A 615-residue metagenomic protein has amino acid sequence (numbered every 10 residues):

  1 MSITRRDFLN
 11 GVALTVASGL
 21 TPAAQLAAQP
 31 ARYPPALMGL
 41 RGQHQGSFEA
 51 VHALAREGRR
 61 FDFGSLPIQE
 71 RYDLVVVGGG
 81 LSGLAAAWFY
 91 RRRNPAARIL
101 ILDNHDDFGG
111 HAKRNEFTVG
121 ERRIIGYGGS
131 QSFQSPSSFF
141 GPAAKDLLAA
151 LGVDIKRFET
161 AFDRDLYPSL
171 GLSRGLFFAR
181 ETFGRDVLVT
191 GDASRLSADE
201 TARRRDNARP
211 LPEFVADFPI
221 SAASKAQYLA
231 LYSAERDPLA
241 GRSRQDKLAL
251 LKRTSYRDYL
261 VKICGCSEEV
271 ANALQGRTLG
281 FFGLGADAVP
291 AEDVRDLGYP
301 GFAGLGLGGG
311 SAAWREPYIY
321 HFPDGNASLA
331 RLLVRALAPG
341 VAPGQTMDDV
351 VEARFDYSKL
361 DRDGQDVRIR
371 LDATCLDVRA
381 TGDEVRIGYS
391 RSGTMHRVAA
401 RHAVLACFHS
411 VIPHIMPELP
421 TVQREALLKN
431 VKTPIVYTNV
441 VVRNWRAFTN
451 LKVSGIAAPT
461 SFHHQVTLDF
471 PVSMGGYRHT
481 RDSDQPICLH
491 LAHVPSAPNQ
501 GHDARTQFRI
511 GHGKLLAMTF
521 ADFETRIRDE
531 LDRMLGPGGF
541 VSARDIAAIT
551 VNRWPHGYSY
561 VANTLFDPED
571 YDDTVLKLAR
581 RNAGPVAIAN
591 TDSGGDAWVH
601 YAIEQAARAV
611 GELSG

Functional and structural regions predicted by a protein language model:
S2-L74, R92-A96: Extreme N-terminal leader/targeting segments of oxidoreductases
Q29-F63, E116, K145, S173 (+5 more regions): Conserved flavin/dinucleotide-binding core of flavoenzymes
A53-A55, R60-P238, R244-K247: N-terminal glycine-rich phosphate/pyrophosphate-binding loop and immediately adjacent elements
V75-A85, N104-H105, L371, C375 (+5 more regions): Conserved beta-strand->loop/alpha-helix structural units within folded catalytic cores of enzymes with alpha/beta
A86-W88, G110-F117, K145, A273 (+4 more regions): Short, solvent-exposed loop/turn and secondary-structure capping segments
Y127-S138, R242-A249, R315-D324, Q423-K429 (+2 more regions): Active-site rim elements
P219-A373: Active-site/ligand-binding neighborhood in enzyme catalytic cores
D363, V367, L371-Q500: Mid-domain catalytic core of redox enzymes that form a hydrophobic substrate pocket/lid adjacent to a catalytic redox
